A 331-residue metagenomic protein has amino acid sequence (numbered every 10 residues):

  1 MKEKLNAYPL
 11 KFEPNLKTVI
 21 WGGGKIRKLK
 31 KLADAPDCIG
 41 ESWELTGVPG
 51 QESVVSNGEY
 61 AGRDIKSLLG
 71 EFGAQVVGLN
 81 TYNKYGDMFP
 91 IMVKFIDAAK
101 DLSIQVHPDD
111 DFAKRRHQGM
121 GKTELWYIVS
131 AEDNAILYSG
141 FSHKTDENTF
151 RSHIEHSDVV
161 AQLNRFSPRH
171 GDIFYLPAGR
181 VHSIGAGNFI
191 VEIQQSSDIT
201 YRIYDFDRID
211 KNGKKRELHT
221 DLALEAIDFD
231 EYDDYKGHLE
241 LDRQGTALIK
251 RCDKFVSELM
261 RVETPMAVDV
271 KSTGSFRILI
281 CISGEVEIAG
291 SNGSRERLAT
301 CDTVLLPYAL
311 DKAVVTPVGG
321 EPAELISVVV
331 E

Functional and structural regions predicted by a protein language model:
M1-T145, D207-D233, S257, S327: Transition-metal
G86-M88, I96-D101, A131-N134, R180-T200 (+2 more regions): Ligand-binding loop in jelly-roll beta-barrel domains
V93, L102, E124-Y127, R165-F166 (+4 more regions): His/acidic/aromatic-lined binding-pocket segments of jelly-roll/cupin-type domains and related regulatory beta-sandwich
D110, S130-H170, Y175: Intrinsically disordered, low-complexity linker/loop segments enriched in Gly/Pro and charged/polar residues
H156-Q162, I173-Y175, V181-Y232: An exposed, glycine/acidic-rich loop-and-rim segment of catalytic or binding clefts
L163-Y175, G290-L310: Short acidic-glycine-tyrosine-enriched beta hairpin
Y201-V270: C-terminal amphipathic alpha-helical segment
A267-V268, G284-A289: Short beta-strand segments in beta-sandwich/barrel cores
